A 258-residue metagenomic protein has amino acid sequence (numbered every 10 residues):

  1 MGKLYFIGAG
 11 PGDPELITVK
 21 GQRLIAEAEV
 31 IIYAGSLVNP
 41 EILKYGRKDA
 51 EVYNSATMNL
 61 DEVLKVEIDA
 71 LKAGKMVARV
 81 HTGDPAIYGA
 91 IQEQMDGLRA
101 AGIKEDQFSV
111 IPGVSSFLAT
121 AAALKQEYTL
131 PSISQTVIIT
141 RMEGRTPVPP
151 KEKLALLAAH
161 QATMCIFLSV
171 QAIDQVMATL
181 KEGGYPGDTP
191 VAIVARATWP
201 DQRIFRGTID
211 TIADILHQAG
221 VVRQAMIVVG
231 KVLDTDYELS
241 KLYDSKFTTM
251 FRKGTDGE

Functional and structural regions predicted by a protein language model:
M1-I111: Class I S-adenosyl-L-methionine
G2-L4, E62, A73-V77, D96 (+3 more regions): A contiguous loop/helix-start segment that scaffolds small-molecule binding in enzyme catalytic cores
P14-I17, A86-I91, V114-T120, V148-P149 (+1 more regions): Short glycine/serine/threonine-rich phosphate/pyrophosphate-binding segments that cradle anionic phosphate groups
D49-E51, G97, L124-L130, G183 (+1 more regions): Short, hinge-like loop/turn segments at secondary-structure boundaries
R99-A119, P131-T140: Short, acidic/small-residue loops that bind anionic groups at enzyme active sites
V114-L118, K125, Q224-M226: Short alpha-helices
L118-Q126, Q202-R206: Glycine-rich, charge-decorated loop segments at or immediately adjacent to ligand/cofactor-binding or catalytic sites
